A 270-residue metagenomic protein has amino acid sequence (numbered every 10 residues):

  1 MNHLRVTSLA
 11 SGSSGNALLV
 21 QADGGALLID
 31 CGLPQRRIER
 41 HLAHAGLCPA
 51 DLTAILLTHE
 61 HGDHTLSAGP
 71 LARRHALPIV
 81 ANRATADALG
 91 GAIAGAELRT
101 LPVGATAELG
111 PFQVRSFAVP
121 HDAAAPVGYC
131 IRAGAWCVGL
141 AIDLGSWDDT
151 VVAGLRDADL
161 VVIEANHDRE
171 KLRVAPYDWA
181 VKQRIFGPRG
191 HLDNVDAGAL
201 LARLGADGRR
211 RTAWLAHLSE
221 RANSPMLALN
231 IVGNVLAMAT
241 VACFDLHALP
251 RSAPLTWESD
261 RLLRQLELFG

Functional and structural regions predicted by a protein language model:
M1-A45, P126-I142, L160: Conserved beta-strand hairpin/beta-sheet module of binuclear metal-dependent hydrolase folds, prominently
T7-A17, T58-A72, A86-G90, G104 (+1 more regions): Structured catalytic core of nucleotide-sugar glycosyltransferases
I29-G32, L52-E60, V80-R83, G139-D143 (+3 more regions): Active-site neighborhood of phospho(di)ester-bond hydrolases with catalytic His/Asp-centered motifs
Q35-A81: Active-site metal-binding motif and surrounding structural segment of the metallo-beta-lactamase
H61-T65, A86-A88, A123-A124, S146-D149 (+2 more regions): Active-site environment of divalent metal-dependent phosphoester hydrolases
A81-W136: Metallo-beta-lactamase
A105, P111-S116, P120-H121, R132-V138 (+2 more regions): Conserved catalytic scaffold of divalent metal-dependent phosphoesterases
D149-P250: Cap/insert and terminal regions of metallo-dependent hydrolase folds
